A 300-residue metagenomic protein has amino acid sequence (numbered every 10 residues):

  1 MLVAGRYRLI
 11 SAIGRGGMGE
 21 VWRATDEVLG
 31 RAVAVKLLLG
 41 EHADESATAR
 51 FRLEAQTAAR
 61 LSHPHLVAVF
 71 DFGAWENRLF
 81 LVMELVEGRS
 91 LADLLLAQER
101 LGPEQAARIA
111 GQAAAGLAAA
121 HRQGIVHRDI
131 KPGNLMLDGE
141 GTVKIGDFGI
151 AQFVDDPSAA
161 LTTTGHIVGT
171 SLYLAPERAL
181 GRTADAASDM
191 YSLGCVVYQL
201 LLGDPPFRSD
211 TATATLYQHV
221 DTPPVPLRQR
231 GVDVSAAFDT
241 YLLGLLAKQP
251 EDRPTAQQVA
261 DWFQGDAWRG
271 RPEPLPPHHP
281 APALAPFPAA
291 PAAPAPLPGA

Functional and structural regions predicted by a protein language model:
L9-G16, V21: Protein kinase glycine-rich loop
L37-R60: AlphaC helix of the eukaryotic protein kinase fold
A43-S46, G139-T183: Activation segment of protein kinases
F72: Activation-segment/catalytic-loop signature of the eukaryotic protein kinase fold
E76-S90, L94, Q98: Conserved short submotifs of the Hanks-type protein kinase catalytic core that shape the nucleotide-binding pocket
I109-A110: Activation segment signature within eukaryotic-like protein kinase domains
A113-I125: Protein kinase catalytic-loop region centered on the HRD/HxD motif
